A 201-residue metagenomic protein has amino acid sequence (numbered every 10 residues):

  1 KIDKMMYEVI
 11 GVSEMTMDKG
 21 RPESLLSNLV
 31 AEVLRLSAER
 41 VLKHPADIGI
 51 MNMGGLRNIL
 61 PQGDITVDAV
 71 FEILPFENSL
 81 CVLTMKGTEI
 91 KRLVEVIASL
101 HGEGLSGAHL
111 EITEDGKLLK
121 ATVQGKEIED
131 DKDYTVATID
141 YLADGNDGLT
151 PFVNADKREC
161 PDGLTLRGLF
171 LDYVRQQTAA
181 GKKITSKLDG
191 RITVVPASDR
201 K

Functional and structural regions predicted by a protein language model:
M5-R21, E72, L149-A155: Acidic/histidine-rich, surface-exposed loop or edge segments in extracytoplasmic proteins
S24, N28-E39, K43-K201: Feature captures C-terminal
